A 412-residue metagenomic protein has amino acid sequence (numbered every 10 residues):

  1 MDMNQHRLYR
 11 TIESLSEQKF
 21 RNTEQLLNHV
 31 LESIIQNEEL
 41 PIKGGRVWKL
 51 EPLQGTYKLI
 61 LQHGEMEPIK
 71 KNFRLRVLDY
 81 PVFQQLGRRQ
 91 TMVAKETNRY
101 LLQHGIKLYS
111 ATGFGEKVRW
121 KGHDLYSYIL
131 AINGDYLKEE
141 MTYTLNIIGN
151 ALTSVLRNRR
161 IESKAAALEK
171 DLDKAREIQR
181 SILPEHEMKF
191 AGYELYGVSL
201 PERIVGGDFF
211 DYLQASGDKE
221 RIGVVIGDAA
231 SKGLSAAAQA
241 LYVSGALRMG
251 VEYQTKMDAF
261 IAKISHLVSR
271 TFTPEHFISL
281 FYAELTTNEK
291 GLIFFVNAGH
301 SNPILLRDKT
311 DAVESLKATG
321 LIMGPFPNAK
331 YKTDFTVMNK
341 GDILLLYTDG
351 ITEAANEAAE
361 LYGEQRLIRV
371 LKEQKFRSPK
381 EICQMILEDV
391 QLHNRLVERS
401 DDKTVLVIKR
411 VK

Functional and structural regions predicted by a protein language model:
D2, Q18-I60, P274: Helix-loop-beta substructure at the N-terminus of cytosolic sensory domains that couple signal/ligand detection
D2-Q25, H29-I35, S181-L183, L247-V251 (+1 more regions): Short regulatory/linker helices and ligand/cofactor-binding micro-motifs at input modules
M3-T11, E140, S235-A246, G250 (+1 more regions): Active-site-proximal, acidic helix/loop segment immediately C-terminal to a metal-coordinating Asp/Glu
Q62-Y100: Acidic/proline- and glycine-rich, intrinsically disordered low-complexity segments that serve as regulatory linkers
E96-L125: Helix-to-coil/beta transition segments that act as allosteric "coupling" elements at the rims of sensory or catalytic
G115-N146, E353-L361: Regulatory loop-to-helix N-cap segments in sensory/regulatory domains that couple ligand/signal detection
M141-L156, D349: Interdomain signal-transducing alpha-helices
E162-N339, I343, L392-K412: … and, occasionally, acidic/histidine-rich disordered N-termini of signaling adaptors
